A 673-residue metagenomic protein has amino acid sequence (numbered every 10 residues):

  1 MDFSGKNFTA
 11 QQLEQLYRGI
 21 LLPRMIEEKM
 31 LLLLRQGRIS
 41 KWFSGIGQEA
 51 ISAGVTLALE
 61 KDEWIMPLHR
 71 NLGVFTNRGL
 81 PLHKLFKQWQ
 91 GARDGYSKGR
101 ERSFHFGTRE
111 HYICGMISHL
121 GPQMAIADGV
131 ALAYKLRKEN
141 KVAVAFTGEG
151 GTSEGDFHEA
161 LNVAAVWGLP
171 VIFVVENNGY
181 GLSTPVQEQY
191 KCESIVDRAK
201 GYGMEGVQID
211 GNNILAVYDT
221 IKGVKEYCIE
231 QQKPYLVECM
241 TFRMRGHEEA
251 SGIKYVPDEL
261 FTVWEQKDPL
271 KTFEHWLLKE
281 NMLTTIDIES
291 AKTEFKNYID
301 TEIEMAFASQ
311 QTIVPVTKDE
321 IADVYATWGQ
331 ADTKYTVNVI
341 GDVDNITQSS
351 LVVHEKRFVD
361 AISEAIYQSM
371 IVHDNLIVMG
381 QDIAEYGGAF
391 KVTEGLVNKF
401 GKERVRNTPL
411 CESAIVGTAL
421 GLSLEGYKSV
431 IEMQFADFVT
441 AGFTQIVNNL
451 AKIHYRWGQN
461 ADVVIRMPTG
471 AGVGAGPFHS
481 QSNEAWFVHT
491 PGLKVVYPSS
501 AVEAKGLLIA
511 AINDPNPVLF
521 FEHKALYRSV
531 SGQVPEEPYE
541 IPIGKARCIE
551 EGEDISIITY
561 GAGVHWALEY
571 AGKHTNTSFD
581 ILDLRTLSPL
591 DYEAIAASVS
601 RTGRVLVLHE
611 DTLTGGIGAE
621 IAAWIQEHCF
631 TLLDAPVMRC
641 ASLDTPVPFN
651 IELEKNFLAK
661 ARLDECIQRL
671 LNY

Functional and structural regions predicted by a protein language model:
M1-I51, R245, E249-F400, I625 (+1 more regions): Conserved acidic/glycine
M25-E28, L32-W167, P185-K191, V196 (+4 more regions): Cofactor-binding active-site loop characterized by glycine-rich and histidine/acidic residues
L32-R38, S103-I117, K141-F146, G179 (+8 more regions): Glycine/charged-rich beta-loop-alpha catalytic/anionic-binding loops adjacent to active sites
K41-Q48, H69-R70, F106-M124, G148 (+8 more regions): Active-site nucleophile and cofactor-binding loops and adjacent substrate-binding regions of central metabolic enzymes
A53-K61, D128-E139, L161-L169, K200-G201 (+6 more regions): Alpha-helix C-terminal capping segments
T76-L80, G155-E159, S183-E188, D219 (+10 more regions): Short acidic, glycine/serine/threonine-rich loops at helix termini
G91-S97, A165-V175, R404-N407, L450-M467: A glycine-rich helix N-cap at a beta->alpha junction
Y112-A308, V488-G603, V607-L608: Glycine-rich ThDP/TPP pyrophosphate-binding loop and its adjacent helix/strand module within ThDP-dependent enzymes
